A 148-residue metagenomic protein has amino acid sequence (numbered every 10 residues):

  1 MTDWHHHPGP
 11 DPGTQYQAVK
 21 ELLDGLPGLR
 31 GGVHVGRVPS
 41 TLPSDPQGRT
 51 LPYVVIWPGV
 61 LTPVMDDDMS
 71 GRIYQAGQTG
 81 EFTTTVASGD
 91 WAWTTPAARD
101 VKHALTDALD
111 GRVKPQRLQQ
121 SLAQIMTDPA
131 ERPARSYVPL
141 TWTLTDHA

Functional and structural regions predicted by a protein language model:
M1-S70, A92: Small/polar-rich, solvent-exposed N-terminal microdomains that initiate assembly or binding
V19, L23, V33-V35, V54-I56 (+5 more regions): Hydrophobic beta-strand residues in large extracellular and virion-surface proteins
G28, P46-R49, G77, V113 (+1 more regions): A generic structural signal for short, non-catalytic loop/turn and secondary-structure boundary residues
W57, A92, P96-D100, D107: Surface-exposed, low-hydrophobicity beta-strand/loop segments enriched in small/polar/acidic residues
S70-G71, D128: Short, P/G- and charge-enriched loop/turn segments at secondary-structure junctions
Y74-A92, A134-D146: Oligomerization/assembly interface segments of phage tail-like spikes and tubes
K102-A148: Acidic-leaning, charged glycine-interspersed low-complexity segments
